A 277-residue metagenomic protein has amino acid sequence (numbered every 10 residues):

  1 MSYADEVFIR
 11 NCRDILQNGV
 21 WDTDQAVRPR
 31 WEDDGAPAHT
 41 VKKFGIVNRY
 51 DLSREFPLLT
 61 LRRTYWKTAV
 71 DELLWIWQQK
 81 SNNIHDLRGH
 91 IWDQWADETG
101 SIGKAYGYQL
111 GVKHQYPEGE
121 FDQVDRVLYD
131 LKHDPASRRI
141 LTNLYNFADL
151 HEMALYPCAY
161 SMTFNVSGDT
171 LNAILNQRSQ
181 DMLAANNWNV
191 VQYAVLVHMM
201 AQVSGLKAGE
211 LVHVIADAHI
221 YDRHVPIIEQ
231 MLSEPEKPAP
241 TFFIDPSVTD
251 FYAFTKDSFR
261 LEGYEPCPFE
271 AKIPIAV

Functional and structural regions predicted by a protein language model:
M1-V277: Terminal, non-catalytic protein-protein interaction segments that mediate quaternary/complex assembly
